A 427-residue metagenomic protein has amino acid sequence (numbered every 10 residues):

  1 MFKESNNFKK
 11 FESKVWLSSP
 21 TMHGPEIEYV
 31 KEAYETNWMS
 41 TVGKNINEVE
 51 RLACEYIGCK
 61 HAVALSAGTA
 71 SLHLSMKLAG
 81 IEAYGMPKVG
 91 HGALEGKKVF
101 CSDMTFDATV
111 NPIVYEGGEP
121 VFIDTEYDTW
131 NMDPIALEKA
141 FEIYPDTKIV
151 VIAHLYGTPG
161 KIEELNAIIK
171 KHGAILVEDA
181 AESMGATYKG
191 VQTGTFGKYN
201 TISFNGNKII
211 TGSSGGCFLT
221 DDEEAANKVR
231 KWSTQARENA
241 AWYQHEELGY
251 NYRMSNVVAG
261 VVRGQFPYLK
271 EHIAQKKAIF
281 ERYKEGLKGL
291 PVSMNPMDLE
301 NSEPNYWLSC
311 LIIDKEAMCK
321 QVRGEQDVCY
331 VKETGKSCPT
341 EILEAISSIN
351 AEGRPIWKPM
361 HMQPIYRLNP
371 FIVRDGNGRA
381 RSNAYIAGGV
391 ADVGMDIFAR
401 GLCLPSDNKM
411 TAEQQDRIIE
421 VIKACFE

Functional and structural regions predicted by a protein language model:
M1-M39, P405: N-terminal "arm"/small-domain region of PLP-dependent enzymes with the aminotransferase-like
V42-K98, P112-V114, F122-D124, V191: Phosphate-binding glycine-rich loop
N47-L52, Y56-A62, I135, K139 (+5 more regions): PLP-dependent aminotransferase class I/II
D103, V121-E126: Short beta->alpha connector loops at strand-helix junctions that form conserved, small/polar/Pro-enriched
M104-V110: Conserved coil-to-alpha-helix start sites within the AMP-binding
G117: Structured binding elements
D128-G212, C217-L219, E224, D407: Active-site phosphate-binding strand-loop segment of PLP-dependent enzymes
